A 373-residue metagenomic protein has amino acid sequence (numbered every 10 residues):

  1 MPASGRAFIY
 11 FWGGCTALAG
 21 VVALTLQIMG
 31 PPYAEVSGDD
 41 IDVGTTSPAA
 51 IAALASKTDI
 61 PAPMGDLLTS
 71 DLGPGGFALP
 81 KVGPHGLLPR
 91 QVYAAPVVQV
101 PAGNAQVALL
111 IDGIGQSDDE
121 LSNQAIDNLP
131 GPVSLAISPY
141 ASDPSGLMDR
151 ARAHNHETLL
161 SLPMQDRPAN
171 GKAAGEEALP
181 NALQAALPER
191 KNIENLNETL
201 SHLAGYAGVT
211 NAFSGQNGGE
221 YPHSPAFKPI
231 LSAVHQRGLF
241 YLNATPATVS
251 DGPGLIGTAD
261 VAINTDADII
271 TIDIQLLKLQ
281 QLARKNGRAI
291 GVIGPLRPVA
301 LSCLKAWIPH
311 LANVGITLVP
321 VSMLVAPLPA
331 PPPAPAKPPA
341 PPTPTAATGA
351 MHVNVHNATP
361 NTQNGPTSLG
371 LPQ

Functional and structural regions predicted by a protein language model:
M1-A105, G315, S322-V325, P335 (+2 more regions): Terminal interaction modules at protein C-ends
Y10, Y140-P144, A185-N195: Glycine-rich anion/phosphate-binding loops
H85-E176, P180: Active-site beta->alpha N-cap acidic-glycine motif
Q106-A108, P132-A136, N155-L159, Y206-T210 (+4 more regions): Structural preference for beta-strand elements that scaffold enzyme active sites
G113-Q116, Y140-D143, M164-P168, S214-G219 (+4 more regions): Solvent-exposed loop/turn segments at secondary-structure junctions within structured extracellular/periplasmic domains
R152, V234-H235, R284, A312: Anion (oxyanion) recognition and catalysis
A186-D273, P295-L311: Catalytic domains of cell-wall/extracellular-matrix polysaccharide-remodeling enzymes, centered on de-N-acetylation
N243-Q373: C-terminal active-site subregion of NodB/CE4 polysaccharide deacetylases
